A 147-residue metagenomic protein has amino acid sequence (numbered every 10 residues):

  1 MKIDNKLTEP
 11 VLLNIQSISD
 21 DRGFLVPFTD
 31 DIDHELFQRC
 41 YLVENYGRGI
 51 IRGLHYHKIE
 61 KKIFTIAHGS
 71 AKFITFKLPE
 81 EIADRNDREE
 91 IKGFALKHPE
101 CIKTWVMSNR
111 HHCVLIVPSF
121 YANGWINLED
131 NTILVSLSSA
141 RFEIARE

Functional and structural regions predicted by a protein language model:
M1-R110, I126, D130-E147: Non-catalytic, conserved peripheral segments adjacent to functional cores
L115, N123-L128: Short beta-strand His + acidic residue motifs that chelate non-heme Fe in jelly-roll/DSBH and cupin folds
